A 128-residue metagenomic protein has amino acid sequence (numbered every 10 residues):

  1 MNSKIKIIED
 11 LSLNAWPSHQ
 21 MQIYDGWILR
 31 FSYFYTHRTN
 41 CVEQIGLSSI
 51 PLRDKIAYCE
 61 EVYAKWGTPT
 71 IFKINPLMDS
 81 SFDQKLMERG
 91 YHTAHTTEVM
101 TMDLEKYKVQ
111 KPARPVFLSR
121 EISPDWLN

Functional and structural regions predicted by a protein language model:
M1-K65, D83: N-terminal charged segments
S48-D125: Acyl-donor-binding surface of acyltransferase catalytic domains
N128: Histidine/lysine/aspartate-rich catalytic loop segments that bind and position anionic ligands
